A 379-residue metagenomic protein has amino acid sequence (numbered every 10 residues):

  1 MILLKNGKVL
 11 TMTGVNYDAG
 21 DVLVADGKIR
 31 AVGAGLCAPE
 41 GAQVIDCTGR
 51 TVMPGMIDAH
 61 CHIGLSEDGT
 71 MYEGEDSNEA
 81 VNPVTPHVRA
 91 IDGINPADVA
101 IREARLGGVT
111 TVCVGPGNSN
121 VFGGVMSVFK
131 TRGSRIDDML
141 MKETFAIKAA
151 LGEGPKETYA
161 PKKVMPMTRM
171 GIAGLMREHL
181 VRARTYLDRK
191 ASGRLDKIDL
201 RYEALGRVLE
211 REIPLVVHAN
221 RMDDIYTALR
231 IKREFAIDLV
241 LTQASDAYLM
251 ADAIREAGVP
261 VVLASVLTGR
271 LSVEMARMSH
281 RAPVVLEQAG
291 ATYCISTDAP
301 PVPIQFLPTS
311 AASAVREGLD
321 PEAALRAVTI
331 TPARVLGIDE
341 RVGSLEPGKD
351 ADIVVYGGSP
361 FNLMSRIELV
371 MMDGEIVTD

Functional and structural regions predicted by a protein language model:
G7, V22, G27, G49 (+10 more regions): Divalent metal-coordination and catalytic microenvironments
G7-T11, R334, E346-D379: C-terminal cap of metal-dependent C-N hydrolases
V9-M53: Histidine-rich, glycine-flanked metal-binding segment
R50-P116: Metal-associated gating/positioning segment near the N- to mid-region
D68-G69, E75-V81, T85-P86, P214 (+3 more regions): His/Asp/Glu-enriched, well-ordered alpha-helical/loop segment that forms or immediately abuts the divalent-metal
A90, R184-S279, C294, R334-L336 (+2 more regions): Active-site core of metal-dependent hydrolases
S127-R230, E234, S272, P300: Metal-coordinating catalytic core of metallo-dependent amide/deamination hydrolases
